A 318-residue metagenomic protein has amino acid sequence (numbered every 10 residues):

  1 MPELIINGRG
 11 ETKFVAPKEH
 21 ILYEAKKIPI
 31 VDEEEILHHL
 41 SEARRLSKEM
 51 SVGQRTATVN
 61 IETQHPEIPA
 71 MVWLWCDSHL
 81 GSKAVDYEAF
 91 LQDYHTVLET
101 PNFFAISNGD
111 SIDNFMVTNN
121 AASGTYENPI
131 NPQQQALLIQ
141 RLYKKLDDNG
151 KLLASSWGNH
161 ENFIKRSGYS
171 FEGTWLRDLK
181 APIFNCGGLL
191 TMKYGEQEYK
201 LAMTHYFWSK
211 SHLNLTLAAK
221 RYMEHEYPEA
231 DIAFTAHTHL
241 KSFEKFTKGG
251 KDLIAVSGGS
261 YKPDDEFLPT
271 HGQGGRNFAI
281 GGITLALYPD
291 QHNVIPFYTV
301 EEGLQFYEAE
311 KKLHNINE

Functional and structural regions predicted by a protein language model:
M1-L74: Acidic, histidine-bearing metal-coordination/catalytic regions of metal-dependent phosphoesterases
I6, E11, V15-I28, G282 (+1 more regions): Metal-centered catalytic cores of metalloenzymes
E33, V59-N60, W75, L80-F184: Core catalytic region of metal-dependent phosphoesterases/phosphodiesterases, especially metallo-beta-lactamase-like
T56, N60-E67, L98-F103, V117-N120 (+3 more regions): Polar, enzyme-active/binding microenvironments
I61-V72, L189-A202, T247-L253: Beta-strand-turn-beta hairpins that frame and shape the catalytic cleft of phosphate-ester-processing enzymes
V72-L74, I106, A154, L201-H205 (+1 more regions): Structural motif
Q133-A136, E161-C186, Y199-L201, Y206-E226 (+1 more regions): Core alpha/beta structural scaffold of self-assembling particle/tube/pore-forming proteins
Q197-A202, F207-V300, E310-H314: Conserved beta-sheet core of the metallophosphoesterase superfamily
